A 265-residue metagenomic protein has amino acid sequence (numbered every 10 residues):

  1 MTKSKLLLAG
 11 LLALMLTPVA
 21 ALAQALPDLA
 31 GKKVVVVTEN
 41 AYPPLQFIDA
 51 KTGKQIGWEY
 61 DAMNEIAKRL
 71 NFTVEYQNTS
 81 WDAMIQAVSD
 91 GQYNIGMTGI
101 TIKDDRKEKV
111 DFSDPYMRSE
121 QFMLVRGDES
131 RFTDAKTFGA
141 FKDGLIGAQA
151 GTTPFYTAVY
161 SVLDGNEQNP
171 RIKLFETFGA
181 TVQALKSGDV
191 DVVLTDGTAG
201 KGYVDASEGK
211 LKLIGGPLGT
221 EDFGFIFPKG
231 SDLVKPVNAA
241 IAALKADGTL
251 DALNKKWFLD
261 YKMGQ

Functional and structural regions predicted by a protein language model:
Q24, T153-I172, K212-L213, A242-Q265: Ligand-binding clefts/hinges and TM-proximal coupling segments of bilobed small-molecule sensing domains
A25-G99, E108, D247, K256: Extracytoplasmic small-molecule ligand-binding "clamshell" domains of the periplasmic binding protein/Venus flytrap
V35, F72-T73, D90-T98, G144-L145 (+3 more regions): Alpha-to-beta junction loops
N40, R118-F122, G197, K201 (+2 more regions): Periplasmic-binding protein-like
I48-A50, M63-N71, P154-L174, V204-E208: Ligand-binding cleft/hinge of the Venus flytrap
Y60, E75-Q86, T133, I172-Q183 (+1 more regions): Short helix-initiation/N-cap motifs at beta->coil->alpha
D82-Q86, I100-E108, T157-S161, K186 (+1 more regions): A ligand-binding cleft/hinge motif common to bilobed small-molecule-binding domains
G127-L145: Flexible hinge/capping segments at coil-to-helix
